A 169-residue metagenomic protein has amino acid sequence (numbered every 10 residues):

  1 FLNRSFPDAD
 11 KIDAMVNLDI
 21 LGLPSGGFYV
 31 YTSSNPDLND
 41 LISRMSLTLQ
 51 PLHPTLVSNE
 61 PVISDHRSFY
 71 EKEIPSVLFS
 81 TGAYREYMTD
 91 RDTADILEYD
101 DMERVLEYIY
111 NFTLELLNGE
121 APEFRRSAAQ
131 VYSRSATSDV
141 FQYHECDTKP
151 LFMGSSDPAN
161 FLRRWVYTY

Functional and structural regions predicted by a protein language model:
F1-A83, E98: Metal-dependent peptidase/peptidase-like ectodomains
D10-I20, R44-L49, T81-D95, Y110-L116 (+1 more regions): Short, surface-exposed, charge-dense and proline/glycine-enriched linear segments
F28, E86, E98, Q142 (+1 more regions): Intrinsically disordered, low-complexity N-terminal regions enriched in serine/proline/glycine with scattered basic
F28-Y29, A121, S156: Compositionally biased, intrinsically disordered low-complexity regions
D40-S58, S80-Y87, L116-R126, S138-T148: Short flexible/disordered coil segments
R85-A136, V140: His/Asp/Glu-rich mid-to-C-terminal helical/loop segments that flank catalytic regions of hydrolases
F124-Y169: Acidic, Ser/Thr-rich low-complexity intrinsically disordered segments
